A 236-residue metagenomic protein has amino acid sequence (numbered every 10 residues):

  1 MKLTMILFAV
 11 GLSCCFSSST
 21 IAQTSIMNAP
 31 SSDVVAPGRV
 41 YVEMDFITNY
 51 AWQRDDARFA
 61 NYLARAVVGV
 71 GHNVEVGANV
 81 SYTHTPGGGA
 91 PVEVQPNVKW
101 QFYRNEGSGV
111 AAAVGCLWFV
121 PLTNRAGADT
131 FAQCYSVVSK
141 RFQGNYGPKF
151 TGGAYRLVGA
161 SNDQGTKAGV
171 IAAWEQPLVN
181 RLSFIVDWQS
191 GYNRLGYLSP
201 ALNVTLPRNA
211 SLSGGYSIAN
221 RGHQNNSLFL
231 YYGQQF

Functional and structural regions predicted by a protein language model:
M1-M27: Cleavable N-terminal export/targeting peptides
I21-F150, A154-A160, E175-S183, D187-Y192 (+1 more regions): Transmembrane beta-barrel domains of Gram-negative outer membranes and organellar outer membranes
T166-V170: Charged helix-capping and loop-helix junction motifs
